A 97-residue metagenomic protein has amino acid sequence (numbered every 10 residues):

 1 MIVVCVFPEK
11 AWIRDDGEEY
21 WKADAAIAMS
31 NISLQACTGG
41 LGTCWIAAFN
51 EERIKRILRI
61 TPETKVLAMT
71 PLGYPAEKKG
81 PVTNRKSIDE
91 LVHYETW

Functional and structural regions predicted by a protein language model:
M1-A28: Glycine/small-residue-rich phosphate/adenosyl-binding loop
F7-A11, E51-E52, A76: Short, charged/polar surface micro-motifs in flexible loops or helix N-caps
N31-I32: Aromatic/hydrophobic pocket-lining residues that form π-stacking "cages" and hydrophobic walls in ligand
A36: Hydrophobic pocket-lining residues that define ligand/cofactor binding sites across diverse proteins
G40: Structured binding elements
T43-A47: Short beta-strand segments at enzyme active-site cores
I54-L67: Short, electropositive alpha-helical surface patch
M69-W97: C-terminal helix-cap and adjacent tail motif
